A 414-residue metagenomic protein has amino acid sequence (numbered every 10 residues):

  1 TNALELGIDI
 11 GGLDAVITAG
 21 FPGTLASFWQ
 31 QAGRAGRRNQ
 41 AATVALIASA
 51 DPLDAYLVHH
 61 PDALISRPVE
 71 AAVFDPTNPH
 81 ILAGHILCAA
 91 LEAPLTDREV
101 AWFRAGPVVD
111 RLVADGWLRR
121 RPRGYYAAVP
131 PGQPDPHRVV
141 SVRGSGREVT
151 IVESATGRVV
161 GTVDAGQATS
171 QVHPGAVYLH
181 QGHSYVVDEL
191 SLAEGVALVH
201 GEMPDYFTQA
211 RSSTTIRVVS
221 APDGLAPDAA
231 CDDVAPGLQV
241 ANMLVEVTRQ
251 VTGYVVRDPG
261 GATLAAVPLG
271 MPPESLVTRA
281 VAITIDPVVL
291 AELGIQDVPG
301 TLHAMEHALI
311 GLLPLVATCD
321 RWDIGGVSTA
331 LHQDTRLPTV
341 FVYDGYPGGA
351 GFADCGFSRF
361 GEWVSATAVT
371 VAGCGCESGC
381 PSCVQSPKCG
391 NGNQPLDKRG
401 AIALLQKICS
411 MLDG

Functional and structural regions predicted by a protein language model:
N2-A3, S27-A32, P174-G175: Short beta-alpha junctions and helix-cap segments that line functional grooves
L4-G20, T43-A45: A short beta-strand element within the Helicase C-terminal
G23-A45, I86: Conserved SF2 helicase motif VI
W29-Q30, S66-F74: Short beta-alpha connecting loops at secondary-structure transitions that line or flank enzyme active sites
A41-V44, A50-P68, L82-D97, A105 (+3 more regions): Extended Lys/Arg-rich polyanion-binding regions
V113-G124: A short, conserved structural fragment
C374, G379-C383: Short cysteine clusters
